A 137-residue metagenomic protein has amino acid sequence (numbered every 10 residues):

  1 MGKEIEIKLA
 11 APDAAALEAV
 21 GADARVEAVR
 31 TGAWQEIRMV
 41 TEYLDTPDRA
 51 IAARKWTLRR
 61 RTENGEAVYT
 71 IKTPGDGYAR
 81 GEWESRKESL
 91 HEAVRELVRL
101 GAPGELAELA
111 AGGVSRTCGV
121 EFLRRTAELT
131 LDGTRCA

Functional and structural regions predicted by a protein language model:
M1-A137: Phosphate-end processing signature that detects enzymes handling 5′-triphosphorylated RNA and polyphosphate
